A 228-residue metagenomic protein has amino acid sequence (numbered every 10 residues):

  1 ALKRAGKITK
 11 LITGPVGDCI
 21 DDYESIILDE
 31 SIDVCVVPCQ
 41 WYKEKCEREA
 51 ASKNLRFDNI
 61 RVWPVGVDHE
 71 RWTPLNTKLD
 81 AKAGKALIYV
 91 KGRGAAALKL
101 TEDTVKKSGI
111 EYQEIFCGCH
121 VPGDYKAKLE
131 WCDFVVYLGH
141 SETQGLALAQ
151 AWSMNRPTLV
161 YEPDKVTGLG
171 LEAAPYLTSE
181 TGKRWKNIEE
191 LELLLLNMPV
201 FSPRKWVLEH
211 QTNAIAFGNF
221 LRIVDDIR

Functional and structural regions predicted by a protein language model:
A1-D33, W41-Y42: Extended catalytic core of nucleotide-activated donor transferases of GT-like folds
D33-E47, K53-T73: Donor nucleotide-sugar binding/catalytic pocket of nucleotide-sugar-dependent glycosyltransferases
K45, V65-Y125: Conserved catalytic-core segment of nucleotide-activated headgroup transferases in glycan assembly
K126, A149-S153: Short alpha-helical segment that forms part of, or immediately flanks, the ligand-binding pocket in carbohydrate-active
H140: Aromatic "clamp/platform" in nucleotide-sugar-dependent glycosyltransferases that forms part of the donor/acceptor
P157-E162, V166: Short hydrophobic beta-strand element within catalytic cores of glycosyltransferases and related nucleotide-activated
T167-L195: Change "using UDP/GDP/dTDP sugars" to "using nucleotide sugars
K186-R228: A charged, aromatic-enriched C-terminal amphipathic alpha-helix characteristic of glycosyltransferases across folds
